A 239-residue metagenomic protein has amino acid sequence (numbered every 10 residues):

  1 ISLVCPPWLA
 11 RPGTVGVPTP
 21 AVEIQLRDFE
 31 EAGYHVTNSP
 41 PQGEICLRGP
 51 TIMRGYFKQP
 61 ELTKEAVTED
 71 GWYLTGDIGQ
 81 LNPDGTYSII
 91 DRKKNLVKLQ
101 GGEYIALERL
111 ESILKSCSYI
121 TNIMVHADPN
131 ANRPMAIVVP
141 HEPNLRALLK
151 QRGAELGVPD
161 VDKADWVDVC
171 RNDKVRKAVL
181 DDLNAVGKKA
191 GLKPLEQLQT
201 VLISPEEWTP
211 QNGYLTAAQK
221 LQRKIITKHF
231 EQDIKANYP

Functional and structural regions predicted by a protein language model:
I1-P12, D28-A32, Q59-L62, E142: Active-site loops of AMP-binding adenylate-forming
I1-P6, V17-E23, I105, A131-N132: Conserved A3 ("GATE") glycine/threonine-rich loop of ANL adenylate-forming enzymes
P12-P18, D70: Short Gly/Pro-enriched turn/cap motifs at secondary-structure boundaries
I24, G85, L114, A136: Residue-level signal for inorganic ion chemistry
G33-P40, E44-L99: Conserved ATP-binding/catalytic segment of the ANL
I52, T86-K115, L145-D173, K193-L195 (+2 more regions): Adenylate-forming
I78, C117-N144, G187: C-terminal boundary motif of the adenylate-forming
V97, N122-M124, L180, N184-P239: Conserved C-terminal "lid"/linker of ANL adenylate-forming enzymes
